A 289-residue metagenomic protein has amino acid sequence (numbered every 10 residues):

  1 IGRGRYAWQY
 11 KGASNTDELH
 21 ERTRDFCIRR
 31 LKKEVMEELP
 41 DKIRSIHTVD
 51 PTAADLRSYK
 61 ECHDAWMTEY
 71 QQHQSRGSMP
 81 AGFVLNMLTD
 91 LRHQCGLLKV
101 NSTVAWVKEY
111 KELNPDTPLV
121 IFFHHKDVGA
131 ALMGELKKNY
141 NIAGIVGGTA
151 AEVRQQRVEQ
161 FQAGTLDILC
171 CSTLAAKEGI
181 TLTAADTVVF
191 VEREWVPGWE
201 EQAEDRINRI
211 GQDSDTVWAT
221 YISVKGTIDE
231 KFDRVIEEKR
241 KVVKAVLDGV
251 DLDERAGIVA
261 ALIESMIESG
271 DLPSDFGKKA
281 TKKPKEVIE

Functional and structural regions predicted by a protein language model:
I1-T117, A219, I236-K241: Inter-lobe coupling linker of SF2 helicases/translocases
H20, V104-K108, Q155-V158, Q162 (+1 more regions): Short hydrophobic/charged patches on amphipathic alpha-helices used for structural packing and interfaces
H47-V49, I142-I145, I222: Hydrophobic residues at beta-strand termini and immediately following loops that shape nucleotide-binding pockets
A53-D55, K126-V128, A150, A175-K177 (+2 more regions): Conserved nucleotide-binding/hydrolysis micro-motifs of P-loop NTPases
R57, N101, A130, G134 (+4 more regions): Alpha-helical elements of the RecA-like P-loop NTPase motor core of helicases
P118-F122, A130, K137-A176: Conserved helicase ATPase core of P-loop NTP-dependent helicases/translocases
I180-R193, V217-Y221: A short beta-strand element within the Helicase C-terminal
W195-P284: A conserved SF2-helicase RecA2
